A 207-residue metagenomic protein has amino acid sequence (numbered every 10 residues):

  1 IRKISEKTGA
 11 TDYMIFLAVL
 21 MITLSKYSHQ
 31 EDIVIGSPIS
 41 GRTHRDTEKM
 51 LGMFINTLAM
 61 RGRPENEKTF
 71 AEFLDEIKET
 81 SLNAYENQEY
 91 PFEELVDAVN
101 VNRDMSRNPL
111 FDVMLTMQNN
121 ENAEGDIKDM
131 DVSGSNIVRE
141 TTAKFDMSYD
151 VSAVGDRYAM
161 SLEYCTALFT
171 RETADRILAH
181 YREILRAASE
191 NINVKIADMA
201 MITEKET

Functional and structural regions predicted by a protein language model:
I1-D175, R182-E190, D198-K205: Adenylate-forming
